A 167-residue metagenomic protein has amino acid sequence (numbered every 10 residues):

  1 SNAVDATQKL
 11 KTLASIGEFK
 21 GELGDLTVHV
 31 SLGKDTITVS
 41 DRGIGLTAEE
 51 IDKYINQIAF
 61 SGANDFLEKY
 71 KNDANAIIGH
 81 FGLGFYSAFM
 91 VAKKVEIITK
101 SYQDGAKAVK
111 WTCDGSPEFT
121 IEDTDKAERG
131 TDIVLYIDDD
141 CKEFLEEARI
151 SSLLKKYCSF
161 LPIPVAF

Functional and structural regions predicted by a protein language model:
S1-D139, E143-F144, S152, S159: GHKL (Bergerat-fold) ATPase N-terminal catalytic module, capturing the glycine-rich phosphate-binding loop and acidic
R149: Short, flexible catalytic-loop segment of classical short-chain dehydrogenase/reductase
P162-F167: A short amphipathic beta-strand at an alpha->beta junction
